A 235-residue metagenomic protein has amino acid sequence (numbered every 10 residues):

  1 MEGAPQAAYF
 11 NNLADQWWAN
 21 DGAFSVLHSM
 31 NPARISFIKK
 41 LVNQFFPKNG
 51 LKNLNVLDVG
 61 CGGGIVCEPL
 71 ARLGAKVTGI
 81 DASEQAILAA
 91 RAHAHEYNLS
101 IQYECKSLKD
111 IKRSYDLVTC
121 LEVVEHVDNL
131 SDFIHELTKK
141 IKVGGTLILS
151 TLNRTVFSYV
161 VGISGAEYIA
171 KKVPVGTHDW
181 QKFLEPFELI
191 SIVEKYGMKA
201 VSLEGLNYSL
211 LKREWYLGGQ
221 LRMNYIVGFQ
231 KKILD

Functional and structural regions predicted by a protein language model:
M1-N20: N-terminal, positively charged/glycine-rich alpha-helical extensions of SAM-dependent methyltransferases
D15, A19-D21, V26-N31, K40: Class I (Rossmann-like) S-adenosyl-L-methionine-dependent methyltransferase catalytic domain, capturing the SAM-binding
S29-K52: Conserved alpha-helix/loop element of class I SAM-dependent methyltransferases that forms part of the SAM/SAH-binding
F45-Y159, P186, V227-K231: Conserved SAM-binding loop
T151, K171-E188: Acceptor-substrate binding/catalytic loop of class I
S158-Y168: Short, flexible, mixed-charge acidic loops at enzyme active sites
Q181-Y196, L203: Short alpha-helix
E214-D235: Core SAM-dependent methyltransferase catalytic element
